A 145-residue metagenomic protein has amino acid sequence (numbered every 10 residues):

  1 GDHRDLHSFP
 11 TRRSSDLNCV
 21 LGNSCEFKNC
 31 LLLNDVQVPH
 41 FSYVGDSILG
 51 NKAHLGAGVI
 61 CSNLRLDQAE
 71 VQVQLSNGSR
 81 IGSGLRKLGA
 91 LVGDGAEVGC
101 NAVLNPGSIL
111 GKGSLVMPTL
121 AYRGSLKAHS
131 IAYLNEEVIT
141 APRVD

Functional and structural regions predicted by a protein language model:
G1-H3, H7-S14: Short, small-residue-biased leader/transition segments that mark boundaries at the very start of proteins
D2-R4, V20, R86: Short, flexible, glycine/charge-rich loop motifs used to bind or transfer phosphoryl groups or to couple energy/partner
D16-G22: Surface-exposed extracellular loop regions of Gram-negative outer-membrane beta-barrel proteins
N23-D145: Glycine-rich hexapeptide-repeat left-handed beta-helix
